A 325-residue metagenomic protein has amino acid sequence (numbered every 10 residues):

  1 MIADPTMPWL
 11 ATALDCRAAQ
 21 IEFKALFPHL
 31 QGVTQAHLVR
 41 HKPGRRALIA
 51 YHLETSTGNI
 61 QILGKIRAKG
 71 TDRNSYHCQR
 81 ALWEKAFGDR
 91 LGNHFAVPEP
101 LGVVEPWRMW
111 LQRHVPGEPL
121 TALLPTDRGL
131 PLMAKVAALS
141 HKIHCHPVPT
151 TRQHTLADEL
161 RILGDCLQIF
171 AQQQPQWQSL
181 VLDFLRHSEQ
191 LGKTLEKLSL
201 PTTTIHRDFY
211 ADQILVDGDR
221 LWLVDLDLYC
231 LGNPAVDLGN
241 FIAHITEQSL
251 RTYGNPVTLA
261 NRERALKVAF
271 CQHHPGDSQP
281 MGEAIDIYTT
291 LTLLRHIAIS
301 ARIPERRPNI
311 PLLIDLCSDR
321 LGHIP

Functional and structural regions predicted by a protein language model:
M1-Q61, K69-C78, R90-N93, Q178-L182 (+2 more regions): Regulatory N- and C-terminal appendages and interdomain linkers associated with kinase/kinase-like NTP transferase
L14-Q31, F87-G88, V148-H206, D277-S278: An alpha-helical support segment within catalytic cores of ATP-dependent transferases
H37-I169, E196-T204, I299: ATP-binding pocket architecture of kinase catalytic cores
R67, D127-P131, S199-P201, L226-N233 (+2 more regions): Short, contiguous acidic/charged loop-to-helix segments that flank catalytic cores in large enzymes
T71, P119, I214, L231-N233 (+1 more regions): Conserved protein kinase catalytic core
F209: Hydrophobic HxD+1 residue recognition
D212-A243: Catalytic activation segment of kinase domains across protein kinase-like and atypical kinase folds
A235-P275, T289-P308: Active-site activation/catalytic loop segments of kinase-like enzymes and analogous catalytic loops in related
